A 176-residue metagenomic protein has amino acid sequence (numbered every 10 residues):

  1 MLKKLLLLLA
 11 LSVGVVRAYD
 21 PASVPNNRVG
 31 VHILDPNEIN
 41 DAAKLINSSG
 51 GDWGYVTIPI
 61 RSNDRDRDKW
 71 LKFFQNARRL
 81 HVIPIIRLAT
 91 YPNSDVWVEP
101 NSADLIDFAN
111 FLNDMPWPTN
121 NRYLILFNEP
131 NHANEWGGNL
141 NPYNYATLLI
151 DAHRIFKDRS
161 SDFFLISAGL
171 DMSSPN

Functional and structural regions predicted by a protein language model:
K4-V13: Sec-dependent N-terminal signal peptides
A18-S62: Boundary/entry segment of secreted carbohydrate-active catalytic domains
D20-V24, D41-G51, D68-P84, F111-N120 (+1 more regions): Acidic (Asp/Glu)-rich catalytic clusters
V29-V31, G54-I58, V82-I86, R122-L126 (+1 more regions): Hydrophobic faces of well-ordered beta-strands that scaffold small-molecule active sites in alpha/beta enzyme cores
N37-N40, D66-W70, S94-N176: Active-site cleft segment of glycoside hydrolase catalytic domains centered on the general acid/base Glu
G54, F73-F74, L80-P100, L126-F127: Structural motif corresponding to the early beta-alpha repeats
I60-D66, Y91: Short active-site-proximal "capping" loops at secondary-structure junctions
